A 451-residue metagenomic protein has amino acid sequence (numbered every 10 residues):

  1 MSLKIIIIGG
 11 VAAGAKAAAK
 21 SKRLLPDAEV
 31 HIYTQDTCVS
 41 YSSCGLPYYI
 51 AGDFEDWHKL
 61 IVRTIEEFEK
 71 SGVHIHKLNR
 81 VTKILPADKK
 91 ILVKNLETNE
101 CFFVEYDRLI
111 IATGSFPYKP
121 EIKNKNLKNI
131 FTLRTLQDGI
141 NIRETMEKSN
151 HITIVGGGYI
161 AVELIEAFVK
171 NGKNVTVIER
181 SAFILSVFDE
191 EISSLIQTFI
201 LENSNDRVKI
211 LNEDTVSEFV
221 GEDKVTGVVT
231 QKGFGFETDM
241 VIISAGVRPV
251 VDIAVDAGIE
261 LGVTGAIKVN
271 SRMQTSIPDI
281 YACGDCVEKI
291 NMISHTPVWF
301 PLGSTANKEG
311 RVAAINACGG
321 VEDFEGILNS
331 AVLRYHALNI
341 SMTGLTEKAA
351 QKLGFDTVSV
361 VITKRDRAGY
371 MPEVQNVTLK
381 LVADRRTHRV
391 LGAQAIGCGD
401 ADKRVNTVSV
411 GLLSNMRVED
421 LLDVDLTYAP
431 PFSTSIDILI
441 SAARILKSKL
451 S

Functional and structural regions predicted by a protein language model:
S2, I8-A12, K20-D27, Q35-D36 (+3 more regions): Flexible, glycine-rich terminal cap/loop adjacent to redox cofactors in electron-transfer oxidoreductases
S2-H74, E166-E191: Beta1-alpha1 glycine-rich phosphate/pyrophosphate-binding loop at the start of Rossmann-like nucleotide-binding domains
V11-G14, G158-A161, A314: Catalytic nucleophile loop
D27-E29, S71-E97, V104, K170-S271: A Rossmann-like FAD-binding core segment of flavoenzymes
L60-I61, H151-T153, Y159-E218, F300-A306 (+2 more regions): Rossmann-like dinucleotide-binding cores of NAD(P)H-dependent redox enzymes
I111-N171, K209, V263, V269-S271: Glycine-rich dinucleotide-binding loop and its adjacent helix/turn
N126-S149, V220-V229, G235-I315, T407 (+1 more regions): FAD-site-proximal beta/loop scaffold in flavoenzymes
V269, C283-T346, P431-L450: A conserved FAD-binding loop/helix module that cradles the flavin
